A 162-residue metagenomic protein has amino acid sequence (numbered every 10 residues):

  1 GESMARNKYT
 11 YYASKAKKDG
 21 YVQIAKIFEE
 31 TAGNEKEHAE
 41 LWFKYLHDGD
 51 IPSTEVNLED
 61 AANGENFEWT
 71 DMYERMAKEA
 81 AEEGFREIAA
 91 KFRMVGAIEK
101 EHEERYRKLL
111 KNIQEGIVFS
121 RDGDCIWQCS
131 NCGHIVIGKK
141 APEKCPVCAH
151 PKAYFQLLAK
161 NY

Functional and structural regions predicted by a protein language model:
G1-Y162: Non-heme di-metal
